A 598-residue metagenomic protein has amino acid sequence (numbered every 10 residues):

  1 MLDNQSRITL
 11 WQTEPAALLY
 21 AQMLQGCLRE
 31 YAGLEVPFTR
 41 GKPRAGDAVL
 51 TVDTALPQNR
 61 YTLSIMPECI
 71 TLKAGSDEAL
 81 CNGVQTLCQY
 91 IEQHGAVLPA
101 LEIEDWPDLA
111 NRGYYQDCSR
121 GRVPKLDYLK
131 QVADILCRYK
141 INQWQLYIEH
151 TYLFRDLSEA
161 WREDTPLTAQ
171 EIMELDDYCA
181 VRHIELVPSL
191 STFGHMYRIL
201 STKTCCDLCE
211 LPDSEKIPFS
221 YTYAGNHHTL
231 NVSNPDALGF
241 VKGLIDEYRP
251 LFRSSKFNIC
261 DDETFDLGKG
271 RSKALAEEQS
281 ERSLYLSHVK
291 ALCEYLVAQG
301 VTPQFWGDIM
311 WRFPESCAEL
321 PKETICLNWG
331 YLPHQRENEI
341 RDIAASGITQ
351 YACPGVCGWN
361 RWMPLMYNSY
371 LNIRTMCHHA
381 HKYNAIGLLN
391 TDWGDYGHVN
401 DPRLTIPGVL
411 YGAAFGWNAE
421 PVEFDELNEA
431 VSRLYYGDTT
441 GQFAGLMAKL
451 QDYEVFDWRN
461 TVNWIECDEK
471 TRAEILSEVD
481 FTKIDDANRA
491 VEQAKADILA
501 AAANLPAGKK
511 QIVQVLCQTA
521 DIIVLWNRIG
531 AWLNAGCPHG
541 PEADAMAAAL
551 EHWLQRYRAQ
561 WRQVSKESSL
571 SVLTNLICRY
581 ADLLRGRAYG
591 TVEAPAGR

Functional and structural regions predicted by a protein language model:
M1-R112, T375, H398: Contiguous, structured surface segment used for ligand recognition
L2-N4, W11-Q12, A17-Q22, C27-E30 (+6 more regions): Substrate-binding groove of N-acetylhexosamine-processing glycoside hydrolases
L18, C81, R122-L126, A169 (+1 more regions): Loop/helix-junction capping segments adjacent to catalytic residues or to phosphate/diphosphate-binding pockets
P37-R40, P188, F305, A352: A structural preference for short, hydrophobic beta-strand core positions in alpha/beta folds
G41-V49, Y152-R155, E159-W161, P314 (+1 more regions): Beta-rich nucleic-acid/ligand-interaction surfaces
K42-P43, H150-T151, T192-G194, M310 (+2 more regions): Conserved beta-strand edge residues that scaffold enzyme active sites
L101-S119, Y351-N360: N-terminal small/glycine-rich loop or linker at the start of catalytic domains across soluble metabolic enzymes
A110-G307, C317-E319, I325-L327, I343 (+1 more regions): Substrate-binding cleft of carbohydrate-active enzyme catalytic domains
